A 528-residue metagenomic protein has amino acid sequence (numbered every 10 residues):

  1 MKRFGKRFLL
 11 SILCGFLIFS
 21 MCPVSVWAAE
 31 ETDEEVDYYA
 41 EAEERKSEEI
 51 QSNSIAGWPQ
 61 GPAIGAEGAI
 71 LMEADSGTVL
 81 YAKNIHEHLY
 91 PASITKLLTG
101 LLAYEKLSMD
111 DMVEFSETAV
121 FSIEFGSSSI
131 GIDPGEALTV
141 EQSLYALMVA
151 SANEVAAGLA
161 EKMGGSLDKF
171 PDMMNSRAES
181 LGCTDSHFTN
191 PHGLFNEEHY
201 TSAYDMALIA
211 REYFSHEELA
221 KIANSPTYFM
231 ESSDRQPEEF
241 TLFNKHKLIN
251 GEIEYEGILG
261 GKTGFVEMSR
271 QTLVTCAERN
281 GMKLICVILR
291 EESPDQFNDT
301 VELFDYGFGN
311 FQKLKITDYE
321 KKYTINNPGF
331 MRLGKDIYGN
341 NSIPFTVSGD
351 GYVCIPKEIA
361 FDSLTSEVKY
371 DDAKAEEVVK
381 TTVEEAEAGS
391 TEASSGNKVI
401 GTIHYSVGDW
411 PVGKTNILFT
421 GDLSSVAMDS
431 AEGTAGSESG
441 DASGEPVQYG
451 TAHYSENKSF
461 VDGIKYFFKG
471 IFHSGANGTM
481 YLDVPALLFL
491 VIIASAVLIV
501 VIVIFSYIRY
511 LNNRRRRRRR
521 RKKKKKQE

Functional and structural regions predicted by a protein language model:
M1-I12: Bacterial N-terminal signal peptides that target proteins for export
I18-W27: C-terminal segment of classical bacterial N-terminal signal peptides
W27-Y204, L208-I222, R279: Active-site-adjacent loops and short helices of periplasmic peptidoglycan-processing enzymes
C183-T184, E197-Y200, Y204-D205, A210-L490: Domain-terminus/edge residues, biased toward the C-terminal soluble/receptor-binding domains of extracytoplasmic
A486-V500: Substrate-recognition/cap regions that form aromatic- and gly/pro-loop-enriched pockets for small-molecule ligands
A496-N513: Alpha-helical transmembrane segments
L511-E528: Cytoplasmic C-terminal tails of single-pass
